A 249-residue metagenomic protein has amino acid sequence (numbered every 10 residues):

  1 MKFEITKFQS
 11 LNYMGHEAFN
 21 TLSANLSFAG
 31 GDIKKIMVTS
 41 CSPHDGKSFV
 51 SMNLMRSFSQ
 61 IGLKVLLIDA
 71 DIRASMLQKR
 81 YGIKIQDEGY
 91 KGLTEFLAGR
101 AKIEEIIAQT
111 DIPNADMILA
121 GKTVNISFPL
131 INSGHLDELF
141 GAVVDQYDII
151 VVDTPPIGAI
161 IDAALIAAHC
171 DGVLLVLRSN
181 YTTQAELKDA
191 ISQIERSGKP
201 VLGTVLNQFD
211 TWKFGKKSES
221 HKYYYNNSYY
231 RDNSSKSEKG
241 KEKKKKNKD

Functional and structural regions predicted by a protein language model:
K2-H16, N20, A24-G31, S40-H44 (+1 more regions): P-loop/Walker-type NTP enzyme "switch/lid" segment
K2-I5, K188-D249: Hydrophobic micro-sites
M37-T39, L119-A120, V152-D153, L175-R178 (+1 more regions): Conserved beta-strand segments of the P-loop GTPase G domain that flank and frequently precede/overlap
K47: Conserved lysine of the Walker
V50, L54: Hydrophobic positions on the alpha1 helix immediately C-terminal to the Walker A/P-loop
F58: Aromatic pocket-lining residues of Rossmann-like dinucleotide-binding sites
M76-L77, I126-F128, Q184-A185, T211-K216: Switch/connector loops and helix/strand junctions flanking conserved nucleotide-binding motifs in nucleotide-processing
A142-D148, A159-N180: Inter-motif core of Ras-like GTPase G domains
